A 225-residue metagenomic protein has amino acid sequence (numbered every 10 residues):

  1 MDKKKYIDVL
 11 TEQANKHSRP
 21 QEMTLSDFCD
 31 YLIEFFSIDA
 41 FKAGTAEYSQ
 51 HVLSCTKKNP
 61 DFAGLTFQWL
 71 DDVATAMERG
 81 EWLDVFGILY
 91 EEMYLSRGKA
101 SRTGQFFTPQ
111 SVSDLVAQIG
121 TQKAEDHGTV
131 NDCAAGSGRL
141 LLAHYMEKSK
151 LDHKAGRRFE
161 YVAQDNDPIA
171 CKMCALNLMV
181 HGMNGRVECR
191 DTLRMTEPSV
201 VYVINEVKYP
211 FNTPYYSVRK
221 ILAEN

Functional and structural regions predicted by a protein language model:
D2-D152: Class I S-adenosyl-L-methionine
P109-E206: Conserved S-adenosyl-L-methionine
S199-N225: SAM/dcSAM-binding transferase cores
